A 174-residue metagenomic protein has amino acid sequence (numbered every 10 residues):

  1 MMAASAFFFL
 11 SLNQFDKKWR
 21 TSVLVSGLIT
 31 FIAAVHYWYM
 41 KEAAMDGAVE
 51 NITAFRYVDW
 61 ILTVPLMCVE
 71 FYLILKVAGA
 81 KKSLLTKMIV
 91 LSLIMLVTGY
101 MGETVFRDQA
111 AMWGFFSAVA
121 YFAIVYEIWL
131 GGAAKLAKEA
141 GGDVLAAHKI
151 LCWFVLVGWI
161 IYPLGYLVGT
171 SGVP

Functional and structural regions predicted by a protein language model:
M1, I29, K87-L96, Y121-A123 (+1 more regions): Alpha-helical transmembrane segments of multi-pass membrane proteins
M1-Q14, G27, F31: First transmembrane helix
A3-F8, V69-E70, T98, G102 (+3 more regions): Alpha-helical transmembrane segments in multipass membrane proteins, preferentially the mid-helix core
A4-L10, K41, A48, Y57-T104: Internal transmembrane alpha-helix with an interfacial aromatic "cap," most often the third helix
F15-G27, A80-M88, H148-L151: Membrane-interfacial loop-to-transmembrane alpha-helix junctions, especially the N-terminal start
L24-A43: A generic, lipid-embedded transmembrane alpha helix
D46-V58, D108-S117, P174: Non-cytosolic membrane-interface motifs at loop->transmembrane helix junctions
K81-A133: Eukaryote-skewed repeat-based solenoidal scaffolds used as protein-protein interaction platforms, primarily
